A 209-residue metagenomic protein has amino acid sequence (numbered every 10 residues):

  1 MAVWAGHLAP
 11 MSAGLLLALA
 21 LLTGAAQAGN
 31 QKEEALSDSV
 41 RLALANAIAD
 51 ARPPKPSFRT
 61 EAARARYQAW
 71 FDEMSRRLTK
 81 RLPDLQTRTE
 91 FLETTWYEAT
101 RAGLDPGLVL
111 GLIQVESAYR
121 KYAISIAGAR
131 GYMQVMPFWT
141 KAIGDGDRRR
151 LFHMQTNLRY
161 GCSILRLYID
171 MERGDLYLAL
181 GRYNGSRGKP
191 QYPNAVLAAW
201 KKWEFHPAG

Functional and structural regions predicted by a protein language model:
M1-A13: Bacterial N-terminal signal peptides that target proteins for export
S12-T23: Bacterial N-terminal signal peptides
A25-Q31: Boundary at the C-terminal end of the N-terminal hydrophobic targeting segment
S37-S57: N-terminal prepro-regions of secreted/extracellular proteins
D50-G209: Catalytic glycan-binding domains that act on GlcNAc-containing polysaccharides
